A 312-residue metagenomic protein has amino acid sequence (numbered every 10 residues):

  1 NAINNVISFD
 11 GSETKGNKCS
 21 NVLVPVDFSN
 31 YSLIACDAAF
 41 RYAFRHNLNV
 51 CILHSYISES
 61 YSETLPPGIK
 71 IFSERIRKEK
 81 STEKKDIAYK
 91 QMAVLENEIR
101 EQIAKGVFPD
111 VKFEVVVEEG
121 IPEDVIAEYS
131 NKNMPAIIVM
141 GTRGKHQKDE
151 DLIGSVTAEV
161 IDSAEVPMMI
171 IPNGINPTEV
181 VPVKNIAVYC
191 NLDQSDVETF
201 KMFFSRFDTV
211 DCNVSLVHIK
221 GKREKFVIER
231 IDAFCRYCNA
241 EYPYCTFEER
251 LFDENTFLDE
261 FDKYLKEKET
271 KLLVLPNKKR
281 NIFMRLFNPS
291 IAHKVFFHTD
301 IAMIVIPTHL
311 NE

Functional and structural regions predicted by a protein language model:
N1-I34, G106-D110, A136-K148, L152 (+2 more regions): Intrinsically disordered or low-complexity boundary/linker segments at protein termini and domain junctions
N5-N17, S60, D86, N97-I138 (+5 more regions): Structural beta-alpha unit
D10-K78, K184-R250, T270, H298 (+1 more regions): Small/aliphatic-rich secondary-structure junction motif
S73-K90: A short acidic, glycine-rich active-site loop that binds or catalyzes chemistry on phosphate/adenosine moieties
V139-T142, I170, S215-H218, V274-N277: Short beta-strands and strand-loop turn motifs
I153-V156, R230-F234, F287-A292: Charged helix-capping and loop-helix junction motifs
A158, K201-F204, R236, D262 (+1 more regions): Active-site phosphate/pyrophosphate- and oxyanion-stabilizing loops and adjacent acidic/basic residues in soluble
P177, K222-F226, N281-I282: Short, small-residue-enriched loops and turns at beta-alpha junctions that line or gate enzyme active sites
